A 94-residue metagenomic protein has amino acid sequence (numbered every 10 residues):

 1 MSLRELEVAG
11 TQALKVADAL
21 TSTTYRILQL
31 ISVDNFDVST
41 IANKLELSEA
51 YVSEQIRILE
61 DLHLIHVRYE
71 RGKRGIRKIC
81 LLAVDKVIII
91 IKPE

Functional and structural regions predicted by a protein language model:
S2-Y25: Short alpha-helical segments that sit at the start of domains
Y25-I31: Hydrophobic residues on short alpha-helical segments
V33-D37: Short capping segments at the starts of secondary-structure elements
T40-L45: A short acidic, leucine-rich amphipathic alpha-helix
A50: Key DNA-contact positions within bacterial/archaeal DNA-binding proteins
I56-R57: Short, hydrophobic-biased segments on the C-terminal half of alpha helices that form "recognition helices"
H63, Y69: Glycine-centered, phosphate/nucleic-acid-interacting loop/turn motifs that mediate DNA/RNA or nucleotide
K73-E94: Conserved segment of winged-helix/HTH DNA-binding domains
